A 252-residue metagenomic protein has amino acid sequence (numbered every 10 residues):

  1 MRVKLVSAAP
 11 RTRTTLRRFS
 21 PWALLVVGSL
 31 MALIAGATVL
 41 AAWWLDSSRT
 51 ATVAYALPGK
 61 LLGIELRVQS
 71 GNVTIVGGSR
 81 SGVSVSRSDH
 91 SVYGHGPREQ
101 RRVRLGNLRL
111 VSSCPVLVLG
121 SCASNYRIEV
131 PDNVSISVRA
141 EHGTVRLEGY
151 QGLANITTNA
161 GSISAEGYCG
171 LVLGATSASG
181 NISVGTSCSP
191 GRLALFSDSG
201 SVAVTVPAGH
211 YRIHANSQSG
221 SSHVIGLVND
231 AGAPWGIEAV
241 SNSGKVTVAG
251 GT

Functional and structural regions predicted by a protein language model:
M1-S20: Terminal targeting segments of Actinobacterial cell-envelope proteins
R18-A41: Hydrophobic membrane-insertion alpha-helices, especially the h-region of bacterial N-terminal signal peptides
A41-L105, N125-E129, S135, R146-G149 (+3 more regions): Short linear S-[DN]-x-LW-Φ motif typified by the pepsin-like aspartic protease active-site region
G63-R67, G71, V138-G143, N155-T157 (+4 more regions): Primarily hydrophobic membrane-targeting regions of prokaryotic envelope proteins
S70, D89-S91, H142, A160 (+4 more regions): Beta-strand elements of well-folded, non-transmembrane domains
R80, S88-H90, N133, Y150 (+4 more regions): Solvent-exposed coil/turn segments that connect beta secondary-structure elements in extracytoplasmic/periplasmic
R109-G191: Non-cytosolic head/periplasmic domains of membrane-anchored proteins
E166-T252: Short, surface-exposed interaction patches in beta-rich subdomains that mediate adhesion/assembly near membranes
